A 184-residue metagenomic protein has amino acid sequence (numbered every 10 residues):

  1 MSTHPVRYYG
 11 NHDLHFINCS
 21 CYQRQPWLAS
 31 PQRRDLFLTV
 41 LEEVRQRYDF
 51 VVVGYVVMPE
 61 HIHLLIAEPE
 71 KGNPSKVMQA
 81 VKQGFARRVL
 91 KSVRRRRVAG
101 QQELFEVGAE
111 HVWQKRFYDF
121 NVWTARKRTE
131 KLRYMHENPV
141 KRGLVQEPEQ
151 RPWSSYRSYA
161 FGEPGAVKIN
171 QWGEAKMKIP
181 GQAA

Functional and structural regions predicted by a protein language model:
M1-A184: Short catalytic/metal-binding and nucleic-acid-binding patches
